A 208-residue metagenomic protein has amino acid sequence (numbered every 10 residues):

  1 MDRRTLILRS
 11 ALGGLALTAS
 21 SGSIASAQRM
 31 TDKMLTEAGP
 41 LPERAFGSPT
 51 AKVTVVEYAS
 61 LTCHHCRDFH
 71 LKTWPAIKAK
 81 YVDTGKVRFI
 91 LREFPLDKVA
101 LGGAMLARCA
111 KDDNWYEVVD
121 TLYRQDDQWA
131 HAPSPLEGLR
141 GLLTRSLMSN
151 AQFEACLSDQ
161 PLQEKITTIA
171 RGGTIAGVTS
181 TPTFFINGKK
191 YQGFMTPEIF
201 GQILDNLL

Functional and structural regions predicted by a protein language model:
D2-T5, Q28, G141-L208: C-terminal cap of thioredoxin/glutaredoxin-like
T5-A27: N-terminal export signals
S26-M34: Cleaved targeting-peptide boundary
T36-V53: A short beta-strand-turn-helix
A51-T54, G85, G102, S180: Envelope-exposed proteins and targeting segments
E57-S60, V178: Processing junctions and N-termini across compartments
A59-T62, R67-T144: Structural alpha/beta surface segment adjacent to cysteine/selenocysteine redox centers across thiol/disulfide enzymes
